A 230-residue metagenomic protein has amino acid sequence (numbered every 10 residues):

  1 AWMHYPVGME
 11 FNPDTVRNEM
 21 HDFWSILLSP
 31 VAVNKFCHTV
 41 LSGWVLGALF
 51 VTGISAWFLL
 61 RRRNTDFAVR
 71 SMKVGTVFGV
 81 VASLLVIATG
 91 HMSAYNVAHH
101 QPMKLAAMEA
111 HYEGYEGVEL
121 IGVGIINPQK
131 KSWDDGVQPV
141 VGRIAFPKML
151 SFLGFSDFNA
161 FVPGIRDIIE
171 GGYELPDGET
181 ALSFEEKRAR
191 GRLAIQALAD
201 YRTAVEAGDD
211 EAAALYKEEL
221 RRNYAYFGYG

Functional and structural regions predicted by a protein language model:
A1-G230: Polytopic transmembrane helical bundles with strong interfacial aromatic enrichment
